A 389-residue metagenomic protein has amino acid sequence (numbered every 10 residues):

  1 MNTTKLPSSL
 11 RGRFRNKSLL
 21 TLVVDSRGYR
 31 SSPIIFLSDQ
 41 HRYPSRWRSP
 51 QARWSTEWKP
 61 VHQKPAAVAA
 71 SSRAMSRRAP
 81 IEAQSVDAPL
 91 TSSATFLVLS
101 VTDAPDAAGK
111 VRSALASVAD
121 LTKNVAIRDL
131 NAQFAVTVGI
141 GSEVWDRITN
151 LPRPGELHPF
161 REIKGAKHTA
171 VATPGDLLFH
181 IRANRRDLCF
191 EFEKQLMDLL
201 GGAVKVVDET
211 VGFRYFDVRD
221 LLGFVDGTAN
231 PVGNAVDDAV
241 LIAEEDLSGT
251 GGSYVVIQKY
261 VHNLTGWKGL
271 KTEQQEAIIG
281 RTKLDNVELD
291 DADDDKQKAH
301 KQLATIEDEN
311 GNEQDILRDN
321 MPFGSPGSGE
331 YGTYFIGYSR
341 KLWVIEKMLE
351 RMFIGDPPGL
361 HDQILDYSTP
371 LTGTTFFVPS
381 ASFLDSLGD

Functional and structural regions predicted by a protein language model:
L6-R11: N-terminal chloroplast transit peptides
K17-L19, Y29-R30, T56: Compositionally biased, low-complexity intrinsically disordered regions
L19, V23-V24, P33: Short polybasic linear motifs
Y29, Q40-Y43, Q51, H62-Q63: Low-complexity, intrinsically disordered or signal/transmembrane-proximal segments
A74-D389: Long, histidine/aromatic-enriched segments associated with O2/redox biology
